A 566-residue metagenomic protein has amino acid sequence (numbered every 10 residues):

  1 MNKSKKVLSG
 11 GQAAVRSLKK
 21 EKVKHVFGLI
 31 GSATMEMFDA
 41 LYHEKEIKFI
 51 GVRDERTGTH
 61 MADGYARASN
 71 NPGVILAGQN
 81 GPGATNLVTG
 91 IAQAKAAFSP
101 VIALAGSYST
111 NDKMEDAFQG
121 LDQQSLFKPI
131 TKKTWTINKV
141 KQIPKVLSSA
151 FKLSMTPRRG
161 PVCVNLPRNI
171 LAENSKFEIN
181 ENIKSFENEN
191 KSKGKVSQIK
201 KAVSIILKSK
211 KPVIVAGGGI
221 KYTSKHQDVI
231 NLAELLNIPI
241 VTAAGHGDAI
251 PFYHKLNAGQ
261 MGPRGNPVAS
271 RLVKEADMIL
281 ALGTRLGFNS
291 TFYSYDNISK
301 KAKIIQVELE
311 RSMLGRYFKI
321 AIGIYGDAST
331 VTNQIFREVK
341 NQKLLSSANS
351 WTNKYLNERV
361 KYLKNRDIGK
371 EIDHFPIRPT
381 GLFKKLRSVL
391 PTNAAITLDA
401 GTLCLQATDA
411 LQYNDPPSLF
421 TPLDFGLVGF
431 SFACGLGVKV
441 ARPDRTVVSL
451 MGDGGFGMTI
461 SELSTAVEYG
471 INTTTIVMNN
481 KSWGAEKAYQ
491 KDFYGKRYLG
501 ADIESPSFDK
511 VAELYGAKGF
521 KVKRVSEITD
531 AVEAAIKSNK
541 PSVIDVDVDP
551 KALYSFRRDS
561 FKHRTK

Functional and structural regions predicted by a protein language model:
N2-K343, V389-T392, T465, N472-T475 (+2 more regions): N-terminal alpha/beta PP-like core and its mobile active-site loop of ThDP/TPP-dependent enzymes
N2-K5, K141, K301-A400, K510 (+2 more regions): Phosphate/pyrophosphate-binding active-site segments
A14-V15, K19-E21, L29-S32, M37-E44 (+1 more regions): Active-site diphosphate/adenylate-binding microenvironment
T34, E55-H60, L403-L405, R524-I528: Short acidic loop-to-helix transition motifs that present clustered carboxylates
V52-R53, P239-G245, G401, K523-S526 (+1 more regions): Beta-strand->loop->alpha-helix junctions that form or flank phosphate-binding loops in nucleotide-handling enzymes
L104, K113-Q119, P263, E275 (+5 more regions): Thiamine diphosphate
N165-I170, G401-L403, D549: A glycine-rich phosphate-binding loop feature that marks nucleotide/adenosyl-phosphate handling sites
G217-K221, E371, G452: Conserved short loop/turn motifs at secondary-structure junctions
